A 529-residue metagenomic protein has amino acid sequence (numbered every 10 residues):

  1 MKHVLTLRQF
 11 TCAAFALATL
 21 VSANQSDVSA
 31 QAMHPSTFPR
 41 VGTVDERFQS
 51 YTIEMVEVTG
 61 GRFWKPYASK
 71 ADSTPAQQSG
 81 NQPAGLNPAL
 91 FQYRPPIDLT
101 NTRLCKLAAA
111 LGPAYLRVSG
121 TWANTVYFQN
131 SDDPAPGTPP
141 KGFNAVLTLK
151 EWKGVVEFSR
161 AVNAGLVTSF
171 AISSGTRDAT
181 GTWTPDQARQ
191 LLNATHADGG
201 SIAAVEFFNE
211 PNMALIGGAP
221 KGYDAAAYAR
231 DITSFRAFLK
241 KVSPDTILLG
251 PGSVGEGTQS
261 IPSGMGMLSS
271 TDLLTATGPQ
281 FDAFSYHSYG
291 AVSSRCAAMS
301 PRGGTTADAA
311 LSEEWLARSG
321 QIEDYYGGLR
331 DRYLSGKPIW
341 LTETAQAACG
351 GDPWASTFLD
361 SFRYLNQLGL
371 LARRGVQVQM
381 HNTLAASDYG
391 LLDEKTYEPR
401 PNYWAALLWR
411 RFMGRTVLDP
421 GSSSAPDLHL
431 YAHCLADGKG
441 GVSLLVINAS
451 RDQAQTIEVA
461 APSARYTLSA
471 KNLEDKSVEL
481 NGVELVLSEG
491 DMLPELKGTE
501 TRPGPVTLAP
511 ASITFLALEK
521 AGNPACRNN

Functional and structural regions predicted by a protein language model:
M1-A13: Bacterial N-terminal signal peptides that target proteins for export
M1-K2, A18, A110: Helix-centric, low-specificity signal for extended rod-like, repetitive segments
T11-S22: Bacterial N-terminal signal peptides
Q25-M267, T275-A283, D324-G327, D331-T342 (+3 more regions): Non-catalytic accessory regions flanking glycosidase/transglycosidase catalytic cores in CAZymes
P211, L215-Y223, H287-E323: Substrate-binding/catalytic cleft of secreted carbohydrate-active enzymes, primarily glycoside hydrolases
